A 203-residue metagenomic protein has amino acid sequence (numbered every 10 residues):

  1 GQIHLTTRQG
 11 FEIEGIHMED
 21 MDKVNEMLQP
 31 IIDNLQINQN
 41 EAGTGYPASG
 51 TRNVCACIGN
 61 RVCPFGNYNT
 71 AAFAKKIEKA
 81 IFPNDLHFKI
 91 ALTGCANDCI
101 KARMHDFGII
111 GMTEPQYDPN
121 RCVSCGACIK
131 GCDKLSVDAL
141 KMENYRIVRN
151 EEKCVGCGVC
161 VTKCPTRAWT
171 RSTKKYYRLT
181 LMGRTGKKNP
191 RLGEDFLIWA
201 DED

Functional and structural regions predicted by a protein language model:
G1-V123, E152-K153: Small-residue-enriched alpha-helical segments and adjacent helix-cap loops that form tight helix-helix packing
F11, P115, Y145-V148, Y177: Hydrophobic residues embedded in beta-strands of well-ordered beta-sheets
A96-D98, I147, G186: Short, catalytically relevant binding-site loops at active-site mouths
F107-G111, Y177-G186: Short beta-strand elements
R121-G131, N189: Short, conserved aromatic-histidine micro-motifs
A127-R146, V159-Y176: Iron-sulfur cluster-binding cysteine motifs and their immediate structural context in ferredoxin-like electron-transfer
C154, G158: Cysteine-rich micro-motifs
K175, R184-D203: A hydrophobic, small-residue-rich beta->alpha segment in the mid-to-C-terminal subdomain of diverse proteins
